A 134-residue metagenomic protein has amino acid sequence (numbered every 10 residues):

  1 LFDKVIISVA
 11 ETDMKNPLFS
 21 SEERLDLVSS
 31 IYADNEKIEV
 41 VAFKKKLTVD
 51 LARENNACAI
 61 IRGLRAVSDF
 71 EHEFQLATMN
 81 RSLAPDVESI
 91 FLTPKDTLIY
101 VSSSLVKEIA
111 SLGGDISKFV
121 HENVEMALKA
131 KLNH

Functional and structural regions predicted by a protein language model:
L1-H134: Nucleotidyltransferase catalytic core that binds NTPs
